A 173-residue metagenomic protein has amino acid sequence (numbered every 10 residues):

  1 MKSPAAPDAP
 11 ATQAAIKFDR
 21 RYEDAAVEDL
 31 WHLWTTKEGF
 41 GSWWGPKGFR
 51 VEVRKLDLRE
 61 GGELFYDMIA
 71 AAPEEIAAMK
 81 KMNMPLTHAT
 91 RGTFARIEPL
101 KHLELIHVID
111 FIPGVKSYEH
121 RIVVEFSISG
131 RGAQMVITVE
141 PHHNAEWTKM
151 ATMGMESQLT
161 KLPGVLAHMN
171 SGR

Functional and structural regions predicted by a protein language model:
M1-K55: Hydrophobic ligand-binding cavity/cleft-lining segments
P4-P7, I76-N83, F111-P113: Short, P/G- and charge-enriched loop/turn segments at secondary-structure junctions
K17, V51, T87-R91, S117-I122: Short, surface-exposed coil-to-beta transition loops
F18, E38-T87: Short beta-edge strand/loop motif at the mouth of beta-sheet-based domains
A26-E28, L56-G61, A95-H102, E125-Q134 (+1 more regions): A short, structured loop/turn motif at beta-sheet edges
L30, F40, L64-Y66, F94 (+4 more regions): Hydrophobic pocket/interface hotspot
A95-R96, E104-E156: Beta-strand/loop substructures that line and gate deep hydrophobic ligand-binding cavities in soluble
G164-R173: Short, highly charged C-terminal tails/helix-capping segments
